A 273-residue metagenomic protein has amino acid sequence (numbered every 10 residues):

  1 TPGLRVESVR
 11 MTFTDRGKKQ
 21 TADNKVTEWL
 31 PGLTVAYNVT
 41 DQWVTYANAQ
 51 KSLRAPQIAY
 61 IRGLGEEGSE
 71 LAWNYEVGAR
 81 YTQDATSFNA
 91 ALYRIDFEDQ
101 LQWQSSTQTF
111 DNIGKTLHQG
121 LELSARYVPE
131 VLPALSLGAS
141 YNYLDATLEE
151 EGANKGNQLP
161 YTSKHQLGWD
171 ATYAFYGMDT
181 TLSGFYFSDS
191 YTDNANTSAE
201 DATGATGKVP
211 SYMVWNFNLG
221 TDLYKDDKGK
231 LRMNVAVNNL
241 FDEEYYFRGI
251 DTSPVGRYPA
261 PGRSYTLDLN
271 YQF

Functional and structural regions predicted by a protein language model:
T1, G32, A36, V44-Y46 (+7 more regions): Residue-level detector of the transmembrane beta-barrel scaffold of outer-membrane proteins
T1-F97, L135, D145: Structural signature of Gram-negative outer-membrane beta-barrels, strongest in the C-terminal barrel of TonB-dependent
V9, S87, R94-D96, N112-T197 (+3 more regions): Gram-negative outer-membrane beta-barrel transporters
T12-K19, Q57-G65, Q100-Q108, L144-G156 (+2 more regions): Outer-membrane beta-barrel translocator domains and adjoining extracellular loop/strand segments of Gram-negative
K18-T27, L64-L71, F110-H118, K155-K164 (+2 more regions): Replace "Gram-negative outer membrane beta-barrel proteins" with "bacterial and organellar outer membrane beta-barrel
T27, V35-N38, S69, A79-Q83 (+5 more regions): Residue-level signature of outer-membrane beta-barrel architecture
W29-V35, W73-V77, F88, T109 (+5 more regions): Hydrophobic, lipid-facing positions within transmembrane beta-strands of outer-membrane proteins
Y186-A195, T221-F273: C-terminal beta-signal and adjacent terminal beta-strands/loops of Gram-negative outer-membrane beta-barrel proteins
